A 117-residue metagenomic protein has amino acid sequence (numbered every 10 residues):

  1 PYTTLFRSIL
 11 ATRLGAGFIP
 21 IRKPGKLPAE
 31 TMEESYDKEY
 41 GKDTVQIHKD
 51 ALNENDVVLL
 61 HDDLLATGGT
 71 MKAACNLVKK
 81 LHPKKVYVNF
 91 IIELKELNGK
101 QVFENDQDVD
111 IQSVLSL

Functional and structural regions predicted by a protein language model:
Y2-L5: Short, small-residue-biased leader/transition segments that mark boundaries at the very start of proteins
S8-I9, E30-M32, N98-Q101: Short, well-ordered secondary-structure micro-motifs
S8-L14, L81: Alpha-helix C-terminal capping segments
T12, I21-K26, A73, G99: Feature captures the catalytic cores and cofactor-binding loops of soluble hydro-lyases/lyases that act on carboxylate
R13, S35-E39, E104-D108: Short, hinge-like loop/turn segments at secondary-structure boundaries
A16-V58: Short, glycine/charge-rich flexible loops or terminal/linker lids adjacent to PRPP-binding catalytic cores
D63, G68: Conserved G/P- and acidic residue-centered "switch" motifs that form tight phosphate/ATP-binding loops in soluble
A73-L117: PRPP-dependent phosphoribosyltransferase catalytic core
